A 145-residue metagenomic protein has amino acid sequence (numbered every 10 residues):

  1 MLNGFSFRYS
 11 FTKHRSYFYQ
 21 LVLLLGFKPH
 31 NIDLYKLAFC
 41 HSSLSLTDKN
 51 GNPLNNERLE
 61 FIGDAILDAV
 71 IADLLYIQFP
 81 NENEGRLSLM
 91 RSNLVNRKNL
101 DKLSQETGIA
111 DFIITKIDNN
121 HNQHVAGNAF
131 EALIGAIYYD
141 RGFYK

Functional and structural regions predicted by a protein language model:
L2-K145: RNase III-family endoribonuclease catalytic core
